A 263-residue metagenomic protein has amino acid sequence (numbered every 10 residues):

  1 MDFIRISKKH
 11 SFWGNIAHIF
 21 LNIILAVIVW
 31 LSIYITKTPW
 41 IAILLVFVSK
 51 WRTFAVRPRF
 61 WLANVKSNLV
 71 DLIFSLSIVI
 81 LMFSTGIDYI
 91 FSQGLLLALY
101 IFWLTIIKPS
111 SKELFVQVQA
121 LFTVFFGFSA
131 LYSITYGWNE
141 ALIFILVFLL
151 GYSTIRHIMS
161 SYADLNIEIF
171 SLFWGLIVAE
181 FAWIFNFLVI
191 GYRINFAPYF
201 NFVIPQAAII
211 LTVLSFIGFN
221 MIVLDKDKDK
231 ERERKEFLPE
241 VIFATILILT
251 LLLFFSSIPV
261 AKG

Functional and structural regions predicted by a protein language model:
M1-L104, K228-G263: N-terminal topogenic module of multi-pass integral membrane proteins
Y34, G86-I87, Y136-G137, P198-I204: Interfacial loop-to-helix junctions that mark the boundaries of transmembrane helices in multi-pass membrane
F54, N64-I78, L131-S133, Y152-I167 (+2 more regions): Membrane-helix boundary elements
V79-G86, F128-N139, A179-N195, L247-A261: Hydrophobic alpha-helical transmembrane segments in multi-pass integral membrane proteins
D88-Y100, I106-E180, I184: Membrane-proximal helix-loop-helix units in multi-pass membrane proteins
L188-V213: Short alpha-helical packing/oligomerization segments
P205-G218, L238-T250: Small-residue-rich transmembrane alpha-helices that serve as helix-helix interface/gating elements in multipass
L214-K228: Transmembrane alpha-helical segments of integral membrane proteins
